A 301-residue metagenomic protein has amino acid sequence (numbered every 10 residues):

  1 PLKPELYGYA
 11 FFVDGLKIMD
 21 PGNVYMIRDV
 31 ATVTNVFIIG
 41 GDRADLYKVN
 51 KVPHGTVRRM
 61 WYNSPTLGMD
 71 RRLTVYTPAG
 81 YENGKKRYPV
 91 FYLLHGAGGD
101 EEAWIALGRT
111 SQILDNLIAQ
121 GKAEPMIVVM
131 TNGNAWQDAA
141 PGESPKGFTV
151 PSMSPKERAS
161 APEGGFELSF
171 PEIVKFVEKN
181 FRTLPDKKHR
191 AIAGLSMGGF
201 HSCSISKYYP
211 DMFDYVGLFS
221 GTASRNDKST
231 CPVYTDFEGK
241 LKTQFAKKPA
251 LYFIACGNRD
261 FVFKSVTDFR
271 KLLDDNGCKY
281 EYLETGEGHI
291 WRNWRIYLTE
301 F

Functional and structural regions predicted by a protein language model:
P1-F301: Non-catalytic cap/lid and distal C-terminal segments of serine-dependent acyl enzymes
